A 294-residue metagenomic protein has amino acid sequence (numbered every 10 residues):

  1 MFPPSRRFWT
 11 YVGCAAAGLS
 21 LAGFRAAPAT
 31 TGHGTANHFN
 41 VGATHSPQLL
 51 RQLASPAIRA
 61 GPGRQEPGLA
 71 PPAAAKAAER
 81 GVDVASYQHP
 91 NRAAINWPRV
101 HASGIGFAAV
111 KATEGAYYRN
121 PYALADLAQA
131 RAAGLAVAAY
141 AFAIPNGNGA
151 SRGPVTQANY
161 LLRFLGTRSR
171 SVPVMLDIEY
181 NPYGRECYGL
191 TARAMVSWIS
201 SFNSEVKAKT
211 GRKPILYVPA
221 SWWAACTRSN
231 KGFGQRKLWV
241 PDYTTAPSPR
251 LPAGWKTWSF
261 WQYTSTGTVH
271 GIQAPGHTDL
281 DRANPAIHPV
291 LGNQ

Functional and structural regions predicted by a protein language model:
F2-A29: Secretory targeting and sorting signals
P4-F8, Q88, W97-G104, E179-Y180 (+3 more regions): Short alpha-helical interface patches
G32-S86, K231-Q294: Functionally critical loop-and-helix segments that line ligand-binding/catalytic clefts of soluble enzyme domains
E66-K209: Substrate-binding cleft of extracellular glycoside hydrolase catalytic domains
Y87, A143-P145, A220-W222, A246 (+1 more regions): Short, solvent-exposed coil/turn elements at secondary-structure transition points
A116, R228, Q273: Short aromatic-enriched loop/helix-cap "lid" or pocket-rim segments at secondary-structure transitions that line
V172-P252: Catalytic domains of cell-wall/extracellular-matrix polysaccharide-remodeling enzymes, centered on de-N-acetylation
